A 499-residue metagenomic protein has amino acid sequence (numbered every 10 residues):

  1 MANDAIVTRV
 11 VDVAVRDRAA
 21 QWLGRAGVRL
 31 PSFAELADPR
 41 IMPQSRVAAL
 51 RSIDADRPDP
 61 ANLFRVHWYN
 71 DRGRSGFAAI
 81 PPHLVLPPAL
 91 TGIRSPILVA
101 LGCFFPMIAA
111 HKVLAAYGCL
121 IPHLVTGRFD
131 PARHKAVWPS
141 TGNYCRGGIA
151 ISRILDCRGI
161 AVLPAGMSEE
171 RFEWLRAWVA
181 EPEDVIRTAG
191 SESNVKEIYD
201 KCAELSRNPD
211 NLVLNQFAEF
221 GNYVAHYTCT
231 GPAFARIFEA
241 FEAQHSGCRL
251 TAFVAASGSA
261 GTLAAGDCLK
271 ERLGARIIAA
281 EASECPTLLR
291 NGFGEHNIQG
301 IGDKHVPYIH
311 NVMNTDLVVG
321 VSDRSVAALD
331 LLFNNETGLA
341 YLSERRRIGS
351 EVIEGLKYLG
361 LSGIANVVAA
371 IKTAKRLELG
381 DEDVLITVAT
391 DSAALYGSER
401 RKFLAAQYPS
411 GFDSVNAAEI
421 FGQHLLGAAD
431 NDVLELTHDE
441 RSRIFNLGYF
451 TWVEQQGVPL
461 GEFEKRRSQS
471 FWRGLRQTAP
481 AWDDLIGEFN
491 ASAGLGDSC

Functional and structural regions predicted by a protein language model:
M1-C499: PLP-dependent amino-acid enzyme catalytic core
